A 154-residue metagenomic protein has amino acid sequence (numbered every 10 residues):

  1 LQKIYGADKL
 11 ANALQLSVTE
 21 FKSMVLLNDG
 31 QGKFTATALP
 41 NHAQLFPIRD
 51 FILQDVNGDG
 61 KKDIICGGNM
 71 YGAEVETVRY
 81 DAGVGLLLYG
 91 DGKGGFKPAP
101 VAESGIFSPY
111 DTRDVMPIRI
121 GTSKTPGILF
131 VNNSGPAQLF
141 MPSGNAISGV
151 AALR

Functional and structural regions predicted by a protein language model:
L1-R154: Beta-propeller-forming repeat regions
